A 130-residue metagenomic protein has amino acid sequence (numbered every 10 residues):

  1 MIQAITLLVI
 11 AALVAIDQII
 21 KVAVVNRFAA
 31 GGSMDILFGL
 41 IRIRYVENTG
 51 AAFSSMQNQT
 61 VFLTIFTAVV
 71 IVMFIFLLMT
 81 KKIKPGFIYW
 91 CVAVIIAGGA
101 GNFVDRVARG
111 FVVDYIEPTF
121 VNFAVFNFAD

Functional and structural regions predicted by a protein language model:
M1-A129: Alpha-helical transmembrane bundles and membrane-interface segments of multipass inner-membrane proteins
